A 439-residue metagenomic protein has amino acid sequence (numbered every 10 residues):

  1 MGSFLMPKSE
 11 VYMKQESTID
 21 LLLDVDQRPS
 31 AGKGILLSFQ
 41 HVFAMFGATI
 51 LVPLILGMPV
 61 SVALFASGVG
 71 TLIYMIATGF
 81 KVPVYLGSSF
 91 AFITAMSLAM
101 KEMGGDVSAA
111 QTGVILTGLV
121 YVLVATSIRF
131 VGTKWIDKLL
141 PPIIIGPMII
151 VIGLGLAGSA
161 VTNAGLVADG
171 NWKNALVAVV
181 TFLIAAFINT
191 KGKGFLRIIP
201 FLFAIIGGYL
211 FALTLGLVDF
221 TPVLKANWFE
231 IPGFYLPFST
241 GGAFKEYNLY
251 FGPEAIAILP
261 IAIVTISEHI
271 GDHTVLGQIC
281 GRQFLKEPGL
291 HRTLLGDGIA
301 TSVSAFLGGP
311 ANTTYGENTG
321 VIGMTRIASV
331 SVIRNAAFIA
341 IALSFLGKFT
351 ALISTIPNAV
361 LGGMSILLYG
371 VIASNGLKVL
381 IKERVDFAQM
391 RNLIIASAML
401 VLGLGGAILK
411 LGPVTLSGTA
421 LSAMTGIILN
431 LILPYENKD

Functional and structural regions predicted by a protein language model:
G2-L36, F220-F244, Q278-L285, T293 (+1 more regions): Intrinsically disordered, low-complexity non-transmembrane regions of multi-pass membrane transporters
P7-V84, F90-D106: N-terminal signal-anchor module of multipass membrane proteins
V11, T18-I19, F46-G47, T181-K191 (+5 more regions): Juxtamembrane interface elements at the cytosolic ends of transmembrane helices in multi-pass membrane proteins
L21-G32, L54-M75, A257-V330: Membrane-embedded helical hairpins/re-entrant loop segments and their flanking transmembrane helices within multi-pass
I35-A48, K173-T181, I199-P200, I231-D272 (+1 more regions): Hydrophobic, membrane-embedded alpha-helices of multi-pass small-molecule transporters
L54-S61, F90-G104, L276, G281 (+3 more regions): Membrane-interfacial helix-loop connectors
M58-A63, F80-F92, I136-I145, R197-L202 (+4 more regions): Short, non-helical or kinked segments that cap or interrupt transmembrane helices
M103-D219, N335-D439: Membrane-embedded alpha-helical modules
